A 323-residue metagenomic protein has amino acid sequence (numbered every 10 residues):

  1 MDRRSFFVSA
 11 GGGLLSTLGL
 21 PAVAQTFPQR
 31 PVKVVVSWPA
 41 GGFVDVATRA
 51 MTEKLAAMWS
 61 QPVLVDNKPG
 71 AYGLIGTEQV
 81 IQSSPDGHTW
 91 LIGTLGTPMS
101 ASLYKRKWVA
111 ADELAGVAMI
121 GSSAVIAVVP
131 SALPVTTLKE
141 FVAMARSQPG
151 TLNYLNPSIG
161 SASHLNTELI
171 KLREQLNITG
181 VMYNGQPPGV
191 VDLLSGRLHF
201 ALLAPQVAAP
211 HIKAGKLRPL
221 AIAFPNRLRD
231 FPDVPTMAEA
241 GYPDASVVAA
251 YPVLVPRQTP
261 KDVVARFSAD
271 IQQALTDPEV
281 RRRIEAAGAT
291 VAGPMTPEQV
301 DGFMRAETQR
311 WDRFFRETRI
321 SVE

Functional and structural regions predicted by a protein language model:
M1-G13: N-terminal secretory signal peptides and thylakoid transit peptides that target proteins across membranes
G19-P21: N-terminal signal peptide c-region/cleavage motif recognized by signal peptidases
A24-E113, T151, I159, Q175-L202 (+3 more regions): N-terminal (or domain-start) structured segment
Q29-P31, K213, A238-E239, K261-E323: An extracytoplasmic/periplasmic, membrane-proximal ligand-sensing/linker region
P39-G41, L95, V125, P130-V135 (+5 more regions): Short coil/turn segments
Q82-H88, S102-P188, M237, A250-R283: Hinge/capping helix and adjacent helix->loop/strand transition within the periplasmic-binding protein
I92-T97, N156, Q186, L203-A208 (+3 more regions): Beta->alpha turn/N-cap motifs
G96-K105, L169-R173, H199-V234: A ligand-binding cleft/hinge motif common to bilobed small-molecule-binding domains
